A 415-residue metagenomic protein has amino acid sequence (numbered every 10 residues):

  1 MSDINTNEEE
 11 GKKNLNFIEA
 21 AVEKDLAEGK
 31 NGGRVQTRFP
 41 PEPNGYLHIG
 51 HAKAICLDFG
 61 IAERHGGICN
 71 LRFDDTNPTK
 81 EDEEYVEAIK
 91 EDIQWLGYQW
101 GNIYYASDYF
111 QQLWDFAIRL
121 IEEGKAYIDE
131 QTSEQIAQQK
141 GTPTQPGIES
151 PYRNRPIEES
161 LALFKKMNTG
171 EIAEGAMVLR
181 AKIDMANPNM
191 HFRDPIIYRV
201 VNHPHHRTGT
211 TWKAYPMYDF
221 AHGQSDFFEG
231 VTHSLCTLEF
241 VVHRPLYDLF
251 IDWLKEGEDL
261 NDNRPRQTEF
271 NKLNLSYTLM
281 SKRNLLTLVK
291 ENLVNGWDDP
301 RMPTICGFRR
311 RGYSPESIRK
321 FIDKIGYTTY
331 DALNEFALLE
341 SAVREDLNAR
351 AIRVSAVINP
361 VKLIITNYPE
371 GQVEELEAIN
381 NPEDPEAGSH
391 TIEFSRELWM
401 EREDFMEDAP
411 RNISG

Functional and structural regions predicted by a protein language model:
M1-K13: Basic/polar N-terminal segments that are highly enriched at the extreme N-terminus, encompassing both cleavable
K13-K90, H206-T237: N-terminal catalytic cores of NTP/NDP-binding nucleotidyl/phosphoryl-transfer enzymes
N14, I18, Y85, L113 (+3 more regions): Hydrophobic (often cysteine-bearing) scaffold residues that line and stabilize catalytic clefts of nucleotide/cofactor
E28-G32, G60-I68, D92-N102, E123 (+2 more regions): Secondary-structure transition/capping motifs at alpha-helix termini and the adjoining loop/turn into the next element
P40-P43, R72-K80, N102-Q111, E134 (+5 more regions): Conserved short loop/turn motifs at secondary-structure junctions
L71, D75-N77, E83-E84, Y105 (+5 more regions): Active-site cores that bind ATP or allylic diphosphates and position pyrophosphate for catalysis
Y85-Q111, F116-R119, G124-Y127: A glycine-rich helix N-cap at a beta->alpha junction
D262-A342, D346: Long, charged, mostly alpha-helical binding arms that flank functional sites
